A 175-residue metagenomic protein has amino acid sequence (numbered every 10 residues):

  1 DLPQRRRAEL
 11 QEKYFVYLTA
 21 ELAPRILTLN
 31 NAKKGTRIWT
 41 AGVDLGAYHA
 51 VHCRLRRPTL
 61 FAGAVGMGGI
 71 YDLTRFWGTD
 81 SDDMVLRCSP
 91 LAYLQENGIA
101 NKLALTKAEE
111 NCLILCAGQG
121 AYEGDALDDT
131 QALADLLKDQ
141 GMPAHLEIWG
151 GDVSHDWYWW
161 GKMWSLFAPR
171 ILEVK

Functional and structural regions predicted by a protein language model:
D1-K175: Non-catalytic cap/lid and distal C-terminal segments of serine-dependent acyl enzymes
